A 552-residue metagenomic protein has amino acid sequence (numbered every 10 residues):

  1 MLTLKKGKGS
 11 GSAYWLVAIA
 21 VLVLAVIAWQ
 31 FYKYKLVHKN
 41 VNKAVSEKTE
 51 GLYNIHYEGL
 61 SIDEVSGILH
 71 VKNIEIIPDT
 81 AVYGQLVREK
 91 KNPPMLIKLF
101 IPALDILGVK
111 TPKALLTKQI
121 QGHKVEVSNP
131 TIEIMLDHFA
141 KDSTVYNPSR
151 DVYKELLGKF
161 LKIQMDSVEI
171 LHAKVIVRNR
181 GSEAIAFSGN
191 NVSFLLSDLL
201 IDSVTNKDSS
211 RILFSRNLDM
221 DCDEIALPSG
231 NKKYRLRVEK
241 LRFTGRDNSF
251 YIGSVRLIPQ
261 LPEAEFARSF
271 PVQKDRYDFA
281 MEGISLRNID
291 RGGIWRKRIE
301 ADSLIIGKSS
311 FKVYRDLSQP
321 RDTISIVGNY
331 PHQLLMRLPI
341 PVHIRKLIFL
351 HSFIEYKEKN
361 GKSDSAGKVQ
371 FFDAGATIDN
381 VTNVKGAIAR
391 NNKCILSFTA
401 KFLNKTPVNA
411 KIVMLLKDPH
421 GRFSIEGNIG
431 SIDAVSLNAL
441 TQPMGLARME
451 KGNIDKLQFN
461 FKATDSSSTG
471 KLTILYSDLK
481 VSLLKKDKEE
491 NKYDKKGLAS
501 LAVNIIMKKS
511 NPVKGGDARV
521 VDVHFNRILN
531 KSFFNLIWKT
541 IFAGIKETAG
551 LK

Functional and structural regions predicted by a protein language model:
L2-G51: N-terminal type II signal-anchor transmembrane helix that functions as the membrane-insertion/stop-transfer segment
L2-L16, V413-L416, N428, A439-K552: Extended terminal
H38-E47, T144-P148, V152-K154, K159 (+2 more regions): Sec-dependent signal peptide cleavage junction
K43, Y53-F139, Y153-G181, S188 (+4 more regions): Flexible beta-edge/linker motif
D79-V87, V145-Y153, D219, L261-R268 (+3 more regions): Flexible, solvent-exposed coil segments and beta strand-coil junctions, predominantly the extracellular/periplasmic
F139-N147, Q319-S325, G445, K488-D494: Flexible, surface-exposed loop regions and adjacent strand-edge segments of Gram-negative outer-membrane beta-barrel
S143, S182-G189, L317-D322, A366-G367: Extended intrinsically disordered, low-complexity coil regions enriched in Ser, Thr, Gly, Ala and often Pro
D151-K174, R178, N206, D223 (+3 more regions): Solvent-exposed beta-strand/coil patches in large extracellular/periplasmic or lumenal scaffold regions
